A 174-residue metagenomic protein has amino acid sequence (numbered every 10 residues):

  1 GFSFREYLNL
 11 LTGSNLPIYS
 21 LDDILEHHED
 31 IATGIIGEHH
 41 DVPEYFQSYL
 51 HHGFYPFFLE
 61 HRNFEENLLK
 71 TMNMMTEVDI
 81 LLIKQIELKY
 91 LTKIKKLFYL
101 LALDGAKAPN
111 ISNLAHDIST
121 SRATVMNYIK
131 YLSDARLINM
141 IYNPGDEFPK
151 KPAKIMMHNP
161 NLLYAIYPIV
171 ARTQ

Functional and structural regions predicted by a protein language model:
G1-I94, F98, A102: Interdomain motor-coupling "hinge/lid" segment immediately C-terminal to the ATP-binding subdomain of NTP-driven enzymes
L59-Q174: Accessory nucleic acid-recognition modules appended to NTPase machines
